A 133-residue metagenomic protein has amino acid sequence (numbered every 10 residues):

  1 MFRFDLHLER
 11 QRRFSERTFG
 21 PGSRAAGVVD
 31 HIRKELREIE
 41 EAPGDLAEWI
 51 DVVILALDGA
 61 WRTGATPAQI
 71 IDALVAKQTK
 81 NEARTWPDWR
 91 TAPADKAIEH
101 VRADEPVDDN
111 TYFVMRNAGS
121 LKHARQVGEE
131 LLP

Functional and structural regions predicted by a protein language model:
M1-P133: Flexible "arm" and connector segments at domain edges
